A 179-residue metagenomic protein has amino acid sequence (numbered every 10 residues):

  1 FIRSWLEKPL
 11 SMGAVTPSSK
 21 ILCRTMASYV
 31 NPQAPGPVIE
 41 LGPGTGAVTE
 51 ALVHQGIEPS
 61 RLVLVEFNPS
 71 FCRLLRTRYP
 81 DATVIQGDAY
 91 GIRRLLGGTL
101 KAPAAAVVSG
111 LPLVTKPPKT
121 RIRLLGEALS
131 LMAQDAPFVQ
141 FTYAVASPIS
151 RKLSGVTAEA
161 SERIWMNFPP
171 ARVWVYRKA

Functional and structural regions predicted by a protein language model:
F1-P32: Class I SAM-dependent methyltransferase Rossmann-like catalytic core, especially the SAM/SAH-binding loop
A34-G44: Conserved class I S-adenosyl-L-methionine
T45-I57: Conserved SAM-binding loop of SAM-dependent methyltransferases across substrates and taxa, primarily the Class I
N68, D88: Conserved SAM/SAH-binding beta-strand->alpha-helix loop
L75-R76: Conserved SAM-binding loop
I122-Q134: A short glycine-rich, Lys/Arg-flanked "PGG" loop and its adjoining helix->strand segment in the class I
Q134-T142: Conserved beta-strand signature within the Rossmann-like core of class I S-adenosyl-L-methionine
R163-A179: Core SAM-dependent methyltransferase catalytic element
